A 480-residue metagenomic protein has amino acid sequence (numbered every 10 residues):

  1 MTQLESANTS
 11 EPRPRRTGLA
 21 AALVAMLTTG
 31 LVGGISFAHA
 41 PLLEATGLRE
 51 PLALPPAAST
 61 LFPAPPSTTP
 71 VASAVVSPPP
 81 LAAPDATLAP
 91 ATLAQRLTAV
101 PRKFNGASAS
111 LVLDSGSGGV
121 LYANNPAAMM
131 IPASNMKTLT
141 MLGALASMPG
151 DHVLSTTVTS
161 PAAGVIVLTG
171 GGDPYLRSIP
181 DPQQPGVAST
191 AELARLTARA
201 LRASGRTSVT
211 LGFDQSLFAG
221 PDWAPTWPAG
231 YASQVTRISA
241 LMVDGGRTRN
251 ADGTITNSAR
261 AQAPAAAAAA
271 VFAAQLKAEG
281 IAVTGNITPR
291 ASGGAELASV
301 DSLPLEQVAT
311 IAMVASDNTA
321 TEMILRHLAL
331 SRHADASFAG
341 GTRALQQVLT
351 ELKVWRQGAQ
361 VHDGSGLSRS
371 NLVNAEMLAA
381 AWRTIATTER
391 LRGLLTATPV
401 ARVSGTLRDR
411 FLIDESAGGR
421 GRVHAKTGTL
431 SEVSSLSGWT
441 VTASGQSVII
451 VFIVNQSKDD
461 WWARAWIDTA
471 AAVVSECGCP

Functional and structural regions predicted by a protein language model:
Q3-G34: N-terminal export and membrane-targeting signals
L31-A72, V153: C-terminal region of N-terminal signal peptides and the immediate post-cleavage residues of exported proteins
P55-A128, L196-G205: Beta-lactamase-like hydrolase cores
G118, P132-G150, L241, V271-L276 (+2 more regions): Active-site SXXK
A123, L330-P480: Small-residue-rich helix-loop
S147-A162, G280-I287, L391-L395: Short, well-structured active-site flanking segments
T156-A268, L305-T342: Active-site-adjacent helix/loop patches that line small-molecule binding or acyl-intermediate pockets
R237, V243-G393: A small/polar active-site loop signature that marks catalytic segments
